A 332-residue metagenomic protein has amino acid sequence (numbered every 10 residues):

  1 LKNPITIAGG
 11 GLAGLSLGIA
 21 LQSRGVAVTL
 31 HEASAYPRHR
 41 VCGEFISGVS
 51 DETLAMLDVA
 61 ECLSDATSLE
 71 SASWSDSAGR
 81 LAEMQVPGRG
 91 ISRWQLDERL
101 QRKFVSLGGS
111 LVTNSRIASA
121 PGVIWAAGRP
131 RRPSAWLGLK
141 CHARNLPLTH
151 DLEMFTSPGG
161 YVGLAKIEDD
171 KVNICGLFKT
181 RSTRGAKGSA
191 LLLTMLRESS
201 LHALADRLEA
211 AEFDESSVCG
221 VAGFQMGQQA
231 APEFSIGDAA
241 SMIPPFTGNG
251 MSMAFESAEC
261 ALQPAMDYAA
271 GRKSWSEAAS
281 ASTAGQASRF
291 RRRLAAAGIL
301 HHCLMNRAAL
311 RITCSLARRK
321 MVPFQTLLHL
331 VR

Functional and structural regions predicted by a protein language model:
L1-I5: Extreme N-terminal starter segment of soluble prokaryotic enzymes
T6-G10, I19-C42: Glycine-rich FAD pyrophosphate-binding loop
G14-L15: N-terminal Rossmann-fold NAD(P) dinucleotide-binding loop
V26-V28, V123, K140, E233: Hydrophobic anchor at the start of a short beta-strand that flanks the dinucleotide cofactor-binding loop
S47-R99, G109: A conserved beta-strand/loop capping segment in the N-terminal third of enzymes that catalyze redox or closely related
G90, R184-A261: FAD/FMN-dependent oxidoreductases across multiple families
E98-E212: Predominantly flavin-linked oxidoreductase catalytic cores and closely associated redox partners
Q263-R332: C-terminal helical "tail/cap" subdomain of flavin- and related membrane-associated enzymes
